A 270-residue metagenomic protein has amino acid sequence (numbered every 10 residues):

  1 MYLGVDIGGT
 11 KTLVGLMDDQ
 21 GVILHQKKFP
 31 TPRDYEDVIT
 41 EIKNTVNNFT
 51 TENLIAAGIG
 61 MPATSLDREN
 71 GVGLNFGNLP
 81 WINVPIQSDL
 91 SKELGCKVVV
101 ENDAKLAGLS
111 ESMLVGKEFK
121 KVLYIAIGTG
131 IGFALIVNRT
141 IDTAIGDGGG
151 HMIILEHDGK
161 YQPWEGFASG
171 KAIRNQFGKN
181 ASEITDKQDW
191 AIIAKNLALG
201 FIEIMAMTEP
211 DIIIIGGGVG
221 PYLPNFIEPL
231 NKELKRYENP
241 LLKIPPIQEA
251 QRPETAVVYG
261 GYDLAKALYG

Functional and structural regions predicted by a protein language model:
M1-A56, S65-N70, L90-C96, S112-L123 (+1 more regions): ATP-binding/phosphotransfer module of carbohydrate and carboxylate kinases, centering on a glycine-rich
D18, V137-N138: A cytosolic small-molecule/anion-sensing beta-strand core signal
V22-I23, G73, I141-D142: Hydrophobic "anchor" residues
Q26-K28, F76, L109, A144: Residue-level detector of high-confidence beta-strand sites
G58-P62, L123-G130, A134: Short beta-strand segments
N70-I82: A charged helix-plus-loop insertion that forms the helical arch/lid used to bind and gate nucleic-acid substrates
V98-D103: General beta-strand structural signal in soluble alpha/beta enzymes
R139-D142, G146-D147, M152, A168: Anionic-ligand binding region
